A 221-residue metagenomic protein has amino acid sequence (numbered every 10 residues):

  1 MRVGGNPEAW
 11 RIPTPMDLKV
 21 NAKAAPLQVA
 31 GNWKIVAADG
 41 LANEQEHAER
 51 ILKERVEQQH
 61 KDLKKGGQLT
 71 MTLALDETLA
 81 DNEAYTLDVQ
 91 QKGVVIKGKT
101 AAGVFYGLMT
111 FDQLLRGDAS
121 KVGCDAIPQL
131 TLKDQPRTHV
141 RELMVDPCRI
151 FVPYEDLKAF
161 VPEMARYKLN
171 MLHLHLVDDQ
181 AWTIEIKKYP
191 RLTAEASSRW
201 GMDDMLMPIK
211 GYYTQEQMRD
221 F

Functional and structural regions predicted by a protein language model:
M1-R141: Acidic, contiguous N-terminal accessory segments
L79-F221: Feature activates predominantly on carbohydrate-active enzymes
